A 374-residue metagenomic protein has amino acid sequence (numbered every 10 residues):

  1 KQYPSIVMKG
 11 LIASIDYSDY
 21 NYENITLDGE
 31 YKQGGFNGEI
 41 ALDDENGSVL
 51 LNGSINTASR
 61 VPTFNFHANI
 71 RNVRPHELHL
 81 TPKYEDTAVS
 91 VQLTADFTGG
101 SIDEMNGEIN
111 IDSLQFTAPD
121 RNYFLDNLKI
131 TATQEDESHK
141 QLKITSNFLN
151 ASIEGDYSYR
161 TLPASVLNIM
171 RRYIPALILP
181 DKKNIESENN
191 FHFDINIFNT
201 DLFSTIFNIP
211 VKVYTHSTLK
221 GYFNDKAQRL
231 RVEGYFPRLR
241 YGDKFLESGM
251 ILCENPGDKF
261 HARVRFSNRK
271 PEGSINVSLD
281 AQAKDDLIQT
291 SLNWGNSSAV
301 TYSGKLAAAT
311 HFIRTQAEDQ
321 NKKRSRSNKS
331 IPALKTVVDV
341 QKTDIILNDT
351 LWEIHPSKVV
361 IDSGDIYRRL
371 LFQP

Functional and structural regions predicted by a protein language model:
K1-T94, T98-P374: Interface amphipathic segments
